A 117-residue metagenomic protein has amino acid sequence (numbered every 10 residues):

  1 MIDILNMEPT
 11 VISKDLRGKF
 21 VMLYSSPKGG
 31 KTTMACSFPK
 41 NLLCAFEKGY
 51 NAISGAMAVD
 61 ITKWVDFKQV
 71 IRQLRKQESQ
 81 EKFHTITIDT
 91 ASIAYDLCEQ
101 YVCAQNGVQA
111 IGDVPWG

Functional and structural regions predicted by a protein language model:
I2-Q100: Conserved P-loop
I93-G117: P-loop NTPase motor core
